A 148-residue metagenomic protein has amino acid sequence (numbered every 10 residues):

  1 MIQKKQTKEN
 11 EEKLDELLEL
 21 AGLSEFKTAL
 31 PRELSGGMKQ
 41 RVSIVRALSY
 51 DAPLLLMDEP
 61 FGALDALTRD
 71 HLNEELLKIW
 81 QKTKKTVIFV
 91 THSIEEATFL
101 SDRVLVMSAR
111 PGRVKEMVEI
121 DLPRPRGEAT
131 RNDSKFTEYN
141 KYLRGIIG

Functional and structural regions predicted by a protein language model:
T7-F26, K78: Conserved ABC ATPase "signature" region
A29-R32, Y50: Conserved signature/switch motifs of ABC ATPase nucleotide-binding domains
S35: ABC transporter NBD signature
I44: Hydrophobic anchor residue at the start of the ABC signature
L55-D58: Catalytic Walker B motif of ABC-type/P-loop ATPase nucleotide-binding domains
R69-T83: Helical segment within the ABC ATPase nucleotide-binding domain
K84-V90: Conserved H-loop
